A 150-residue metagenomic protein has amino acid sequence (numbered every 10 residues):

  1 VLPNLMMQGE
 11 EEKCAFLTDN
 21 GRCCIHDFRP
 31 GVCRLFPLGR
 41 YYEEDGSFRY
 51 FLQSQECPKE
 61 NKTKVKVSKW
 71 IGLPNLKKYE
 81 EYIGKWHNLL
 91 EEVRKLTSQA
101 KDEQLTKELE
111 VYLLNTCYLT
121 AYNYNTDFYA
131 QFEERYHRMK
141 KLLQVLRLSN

Functional and structural regions predicted by a protein language model:
V1-N150: Short loop/turn segments that flank or connect secondary-structure elements
